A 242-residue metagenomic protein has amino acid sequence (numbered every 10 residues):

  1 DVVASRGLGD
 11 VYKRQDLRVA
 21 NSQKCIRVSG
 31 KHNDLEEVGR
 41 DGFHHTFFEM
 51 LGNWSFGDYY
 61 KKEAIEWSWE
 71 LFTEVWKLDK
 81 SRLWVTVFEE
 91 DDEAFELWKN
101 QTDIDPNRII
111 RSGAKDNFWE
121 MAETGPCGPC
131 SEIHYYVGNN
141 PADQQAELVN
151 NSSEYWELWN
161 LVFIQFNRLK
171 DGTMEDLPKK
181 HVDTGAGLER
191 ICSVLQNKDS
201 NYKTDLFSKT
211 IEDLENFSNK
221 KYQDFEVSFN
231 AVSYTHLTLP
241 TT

Functional and structural regions predicted by a protein language model:
D1-Y12, H236-T242: Single conserved hydrophobic/aromatic residue that forms the stacking wall/gate of nucleotide- or nucleobase-binding
S5-R6, D10-D213: TRNA-recognition modules of translation machinery and tRNA-sensing kinases, especially anticodon-binding
K209-N230: Alpha-helical cores of eukaryotic small-GTPase signaling modules
F229-L237: Core structural elements
